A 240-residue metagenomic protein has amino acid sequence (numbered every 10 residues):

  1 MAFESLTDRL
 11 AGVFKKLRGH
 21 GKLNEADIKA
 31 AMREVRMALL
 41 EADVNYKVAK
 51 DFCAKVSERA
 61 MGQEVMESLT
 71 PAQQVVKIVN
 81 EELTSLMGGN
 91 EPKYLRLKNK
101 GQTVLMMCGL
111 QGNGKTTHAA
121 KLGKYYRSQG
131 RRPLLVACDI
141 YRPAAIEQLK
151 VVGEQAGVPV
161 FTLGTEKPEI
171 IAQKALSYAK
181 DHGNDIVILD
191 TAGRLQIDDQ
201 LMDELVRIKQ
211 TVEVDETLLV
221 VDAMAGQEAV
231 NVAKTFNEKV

Functional and structural regions predicted by a protein language model:
L6-C138, A145-T165, I171-D181, D185-T191: Primarily NTPase-proximal linker/entry elements flanking Walker-type ATP/GTP-binding cores
I140-R142, G193, A225: Short, glycine/acidic-enriched loop or turn micro-motifs at the edges of active sites
P143-L149, A229-V232: Short, glycine/polar-rich helix-capping loops at beta-to-alpha or helix-loop-helix junctions that flank or form
K167-D181, Q196-V240: Conserved catalytic-core segment of NTP-binding enzymes
